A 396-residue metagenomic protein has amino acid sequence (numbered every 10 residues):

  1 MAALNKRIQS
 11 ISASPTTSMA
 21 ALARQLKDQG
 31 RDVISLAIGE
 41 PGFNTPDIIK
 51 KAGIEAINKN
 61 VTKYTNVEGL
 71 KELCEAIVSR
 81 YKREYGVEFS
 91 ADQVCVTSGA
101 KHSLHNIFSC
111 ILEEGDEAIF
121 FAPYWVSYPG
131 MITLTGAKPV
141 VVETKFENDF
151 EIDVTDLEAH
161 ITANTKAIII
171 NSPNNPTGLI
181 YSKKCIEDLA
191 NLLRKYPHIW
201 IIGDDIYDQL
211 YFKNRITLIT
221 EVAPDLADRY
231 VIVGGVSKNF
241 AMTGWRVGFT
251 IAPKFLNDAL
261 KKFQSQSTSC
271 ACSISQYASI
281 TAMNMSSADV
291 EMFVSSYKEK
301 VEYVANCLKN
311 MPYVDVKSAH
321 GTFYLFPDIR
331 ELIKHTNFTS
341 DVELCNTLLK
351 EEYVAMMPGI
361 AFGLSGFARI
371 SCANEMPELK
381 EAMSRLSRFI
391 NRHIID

Functional and structural regions predicted by a protein language model:
A2-L4, I8, S12-S14, M19-L22 (+4 more regions): PLP-dependent class I/II
A37-G42, E55-C74: A glycine-/small-polar-enriched, mobile loop at the entrance of the PLP active site in fold-type I
Y64-T97: Conserved N-terminal alpha-helix of the aminotransferase class I/II PLP-enzyme fold
